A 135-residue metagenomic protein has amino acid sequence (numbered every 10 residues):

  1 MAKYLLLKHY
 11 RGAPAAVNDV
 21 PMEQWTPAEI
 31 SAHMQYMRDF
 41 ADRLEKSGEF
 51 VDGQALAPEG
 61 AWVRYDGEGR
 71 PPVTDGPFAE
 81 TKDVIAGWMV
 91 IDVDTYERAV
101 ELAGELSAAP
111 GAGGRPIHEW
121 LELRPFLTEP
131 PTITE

Functional and structural regions predicted by a protein language model:
M1-E135: Conserved, structured core segments of small domains
